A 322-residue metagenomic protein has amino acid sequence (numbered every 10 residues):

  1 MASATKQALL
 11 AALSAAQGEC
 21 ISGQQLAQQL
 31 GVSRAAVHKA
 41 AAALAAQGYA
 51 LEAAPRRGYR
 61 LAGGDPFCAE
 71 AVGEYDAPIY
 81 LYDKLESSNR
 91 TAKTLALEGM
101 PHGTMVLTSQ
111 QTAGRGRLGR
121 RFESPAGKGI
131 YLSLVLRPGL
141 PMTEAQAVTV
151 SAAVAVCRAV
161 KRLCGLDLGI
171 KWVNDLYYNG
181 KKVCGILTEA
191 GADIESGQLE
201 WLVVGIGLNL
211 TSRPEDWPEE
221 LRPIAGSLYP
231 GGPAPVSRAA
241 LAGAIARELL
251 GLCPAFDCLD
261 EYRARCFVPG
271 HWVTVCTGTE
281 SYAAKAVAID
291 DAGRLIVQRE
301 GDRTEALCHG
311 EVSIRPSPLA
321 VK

Functional and structural regions predicted by a protein language model:
A2-K161, K182-C184: N-terminal lobe of the biotin/lipoate ligase/transferase fold
A2-S33, L140-L168, Y178-K322: Long, positively charged amphipathic alpha-helical accessory segments at protein N-termini or as interdomain linkers
